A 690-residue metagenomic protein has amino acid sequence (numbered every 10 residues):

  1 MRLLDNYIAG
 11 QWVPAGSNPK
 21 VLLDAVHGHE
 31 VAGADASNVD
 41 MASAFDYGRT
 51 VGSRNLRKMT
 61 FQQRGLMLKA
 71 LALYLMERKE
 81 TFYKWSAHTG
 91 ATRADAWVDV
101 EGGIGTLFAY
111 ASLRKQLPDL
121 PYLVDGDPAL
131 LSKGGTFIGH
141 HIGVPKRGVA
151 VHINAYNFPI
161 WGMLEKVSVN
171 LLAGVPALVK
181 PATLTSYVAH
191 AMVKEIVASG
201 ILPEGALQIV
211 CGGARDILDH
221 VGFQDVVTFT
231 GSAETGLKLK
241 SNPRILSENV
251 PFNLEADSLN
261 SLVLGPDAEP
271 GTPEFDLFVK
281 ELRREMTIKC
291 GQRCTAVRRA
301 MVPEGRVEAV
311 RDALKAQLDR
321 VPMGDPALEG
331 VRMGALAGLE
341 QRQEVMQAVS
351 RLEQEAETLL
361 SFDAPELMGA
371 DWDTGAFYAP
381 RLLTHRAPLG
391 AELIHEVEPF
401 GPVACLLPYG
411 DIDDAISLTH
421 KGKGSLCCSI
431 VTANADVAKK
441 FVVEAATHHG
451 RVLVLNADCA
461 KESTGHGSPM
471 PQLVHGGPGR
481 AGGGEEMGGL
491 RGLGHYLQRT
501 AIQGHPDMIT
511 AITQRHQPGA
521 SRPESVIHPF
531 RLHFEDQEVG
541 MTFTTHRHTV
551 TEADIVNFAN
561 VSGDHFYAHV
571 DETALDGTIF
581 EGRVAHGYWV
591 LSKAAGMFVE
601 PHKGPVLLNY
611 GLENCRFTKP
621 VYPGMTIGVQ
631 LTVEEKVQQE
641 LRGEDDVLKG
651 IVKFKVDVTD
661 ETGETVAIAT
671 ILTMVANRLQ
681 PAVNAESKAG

Functional and structural regions predicted by a protein language model:
M1-G135, R320, A337: N-terminal Rossmann-like NAD(P)+-binding subdomain of aldehyde/semialdehyde dehydrogenases
V26-A32, L66, I201-E204, F223-V226 (+4 more regions): Conserved C-terminal structural/oligomerization subdomain of aldehyde/semialdehyde dehydrogenase
E30-A36, G52-R57, L131, V151-H152 (+7 more regions): Short, well-ordered beta-strand elements within core beta-sheets of diverse protein domains
P118-L277, Y409, E462, G484: Rossmann-like NAD(P) dinucleotide-binding subdomain of oxidoreductase/dehydrogenase enzymes
E195-G200, D225-V226, E234-P388, I412-D413 (+5 more regions): ALDH superfamily catalytic-core signature
E524-A585, N677: Catalytic strand-loop segment that frames the active site of acyl-thioester-processing enzymes
P529-E538, F617, V621-G690: HotDog/MaoC-like acyl-thioester-processing domains
D576-K636: Hydrophobic beta-strand-centered segment that forms part of the acyl-chain substrate-binding groove
